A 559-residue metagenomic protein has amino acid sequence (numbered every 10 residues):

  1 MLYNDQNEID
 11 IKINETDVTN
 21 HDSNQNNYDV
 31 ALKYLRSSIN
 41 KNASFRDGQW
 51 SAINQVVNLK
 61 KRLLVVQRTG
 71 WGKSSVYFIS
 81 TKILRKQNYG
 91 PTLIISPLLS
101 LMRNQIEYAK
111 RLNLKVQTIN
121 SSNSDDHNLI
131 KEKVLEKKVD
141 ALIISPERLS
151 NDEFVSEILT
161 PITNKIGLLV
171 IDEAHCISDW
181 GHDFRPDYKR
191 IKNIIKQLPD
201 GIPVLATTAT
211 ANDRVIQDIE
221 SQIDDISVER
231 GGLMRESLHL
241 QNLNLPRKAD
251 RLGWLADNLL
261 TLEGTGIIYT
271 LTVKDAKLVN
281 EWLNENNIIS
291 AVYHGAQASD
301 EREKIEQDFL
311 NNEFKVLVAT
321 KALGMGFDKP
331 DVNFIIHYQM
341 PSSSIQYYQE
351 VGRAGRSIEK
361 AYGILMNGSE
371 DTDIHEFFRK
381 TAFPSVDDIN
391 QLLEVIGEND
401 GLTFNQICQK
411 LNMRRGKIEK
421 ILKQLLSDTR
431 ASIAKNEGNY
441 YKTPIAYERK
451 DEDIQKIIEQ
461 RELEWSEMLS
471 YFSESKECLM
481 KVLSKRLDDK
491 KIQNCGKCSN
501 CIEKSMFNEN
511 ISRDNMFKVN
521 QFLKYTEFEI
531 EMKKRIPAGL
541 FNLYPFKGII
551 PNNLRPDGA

Functional and structural regions predicted by a protein language model:
M1-A43, S51, N542-G558: Charged, low-complexity
Q25, L32-S37, A43, D47 (+7 more regions): Helicase motor core with emphasis on the C-terminal RecA-like subdomain
Y89: Acidic/His- and Gly-rich active-site-bordering loop/insert found across diverse amide/peptide-bond hydrolases
G266, G558-A559: PLD-like (HKD) phosphodiesterase/transphosphatidyltransferase domain
I336, M340-Q349, G355-D557: C-terminal accessory region of SF2 helicases/translocases
